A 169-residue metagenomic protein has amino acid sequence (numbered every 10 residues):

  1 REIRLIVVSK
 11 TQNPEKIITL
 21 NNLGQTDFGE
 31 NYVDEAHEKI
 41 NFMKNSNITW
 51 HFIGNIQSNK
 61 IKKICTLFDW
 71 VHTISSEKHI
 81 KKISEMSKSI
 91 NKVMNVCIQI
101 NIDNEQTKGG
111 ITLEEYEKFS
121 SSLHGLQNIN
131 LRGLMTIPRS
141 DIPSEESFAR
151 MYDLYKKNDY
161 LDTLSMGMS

Functional and structural regions predicted by a protein language model:
R1-S169: Conserved alpha/beta-domain cores
